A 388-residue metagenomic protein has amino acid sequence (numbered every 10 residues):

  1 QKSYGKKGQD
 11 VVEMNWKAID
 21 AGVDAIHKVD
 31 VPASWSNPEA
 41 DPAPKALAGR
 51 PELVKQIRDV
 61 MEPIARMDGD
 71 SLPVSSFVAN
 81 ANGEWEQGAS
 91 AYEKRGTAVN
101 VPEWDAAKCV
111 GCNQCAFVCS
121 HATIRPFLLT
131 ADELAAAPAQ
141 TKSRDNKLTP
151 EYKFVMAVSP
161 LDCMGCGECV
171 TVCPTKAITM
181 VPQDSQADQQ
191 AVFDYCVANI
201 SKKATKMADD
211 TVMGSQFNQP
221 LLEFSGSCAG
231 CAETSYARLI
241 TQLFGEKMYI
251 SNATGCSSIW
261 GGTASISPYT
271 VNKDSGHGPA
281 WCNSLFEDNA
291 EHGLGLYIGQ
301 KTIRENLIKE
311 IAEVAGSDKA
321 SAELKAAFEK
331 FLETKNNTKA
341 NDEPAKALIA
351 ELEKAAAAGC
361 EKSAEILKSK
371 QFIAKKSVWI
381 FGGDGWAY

Functional and structural regions predicted by a protein language model:
S3-C163, V170-W379, G385-A387: Ferredoxin-type iron-sulfur electron-transfer modules and their immediate structural context
